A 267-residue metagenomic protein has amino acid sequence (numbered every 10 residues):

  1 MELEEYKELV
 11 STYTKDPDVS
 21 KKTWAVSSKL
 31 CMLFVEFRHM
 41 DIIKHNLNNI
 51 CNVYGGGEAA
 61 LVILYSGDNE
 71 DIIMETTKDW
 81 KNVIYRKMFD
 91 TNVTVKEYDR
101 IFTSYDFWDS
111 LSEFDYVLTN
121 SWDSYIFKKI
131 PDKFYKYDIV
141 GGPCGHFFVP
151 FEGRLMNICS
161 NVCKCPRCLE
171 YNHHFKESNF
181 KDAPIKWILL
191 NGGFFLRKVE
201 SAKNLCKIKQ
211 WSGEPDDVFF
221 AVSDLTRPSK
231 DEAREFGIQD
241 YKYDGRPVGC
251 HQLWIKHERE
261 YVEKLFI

Functional and structural regions predicted by a protein language model:
M1-C51: N-proximal low-complexity "stem/linker" segments adjacent to membrane-targeting elements
V26-L30, N52-V62, N82-V83: Short loop->beta transition adjacent to catalytic acidic/histidine clusters or analogous donor-positioning motifs
F34-E36, I63-G67, G141: Short beta-strand/turn micro-motifs composed of small residues that flank or help shape donor/cofactor-binding pockets
M40-I43, G67-E75, V149-P150: Short, charged/polar "capping" segments at the starts of alpha-helices and the immediately preceding loops
L64-D115: Active-site-proximal specificity loops/subdomain of glycosyltransferases
D106-F147: GT-A fold catalytic core of metal-dependent nucleotide-sugar glycosyltransferases, centered on the diacidic
V140-C163, E177: Short beta-strand-to-loop element that shapes/binds the nucleotide-sugar donor at the catalytic cleft/hinge
V162-I267: Catalytic core and acceptor-binding pocket of nucleotide-sugar-dependent glycosyltransferases
